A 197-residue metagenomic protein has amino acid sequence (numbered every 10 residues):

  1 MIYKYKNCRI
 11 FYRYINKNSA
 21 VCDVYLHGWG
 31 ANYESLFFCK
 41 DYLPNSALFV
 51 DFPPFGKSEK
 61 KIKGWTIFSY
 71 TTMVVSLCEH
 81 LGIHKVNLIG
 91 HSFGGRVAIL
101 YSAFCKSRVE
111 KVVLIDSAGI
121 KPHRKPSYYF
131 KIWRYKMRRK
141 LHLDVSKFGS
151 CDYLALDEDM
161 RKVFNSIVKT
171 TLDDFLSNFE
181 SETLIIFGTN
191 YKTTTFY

Functional and structural regions predicted by a protein language model:
Y5-I15: A short loop-to-beta-strand scaffold at the N-terminal edge of the catalytic core in hydrolase folds
Y14-K57: Conserved HGGG/HGGXW glycine-rich cap/lid loop of the alpha/beta-hydrolase fold
F49-I89: Active-site loop/oxyanion-hole signature of alpha/beta-hydrolase fold enzymes
R96-F104, E110-K140: Flexible "cap/lid" loop of the alpha/beta hydrolase fold
S146-D174: Hydrophobic, aromatic-rich cap/lid helix
N178-F179, I185-F187: Short beta-strand/loop motif that positions the catalytic acidic residue of the alpha/beta-hydrolase fold
K192-Y197: Conserved alpha/beta-hydrolase "acid-adjacent" motif
